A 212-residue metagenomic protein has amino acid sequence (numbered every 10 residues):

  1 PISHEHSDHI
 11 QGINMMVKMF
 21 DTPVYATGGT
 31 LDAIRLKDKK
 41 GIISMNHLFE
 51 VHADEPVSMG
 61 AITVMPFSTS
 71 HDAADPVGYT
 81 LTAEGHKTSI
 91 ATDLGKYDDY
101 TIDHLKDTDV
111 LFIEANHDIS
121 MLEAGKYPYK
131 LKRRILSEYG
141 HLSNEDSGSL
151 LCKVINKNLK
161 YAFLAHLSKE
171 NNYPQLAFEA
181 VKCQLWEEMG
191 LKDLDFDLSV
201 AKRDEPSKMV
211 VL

Functional and structural regions predicted by a protein language model:
P1-G29: Active-site metal-binding motif and surrounding structural segment of the metallo-beta-lactamase
E5, G29, T69-D72, T92-L94 (+2 more regions): Active-site metal-binding loops of divalent metal-dependent hydrolases
Q11, E50-V110, M209-L212: Core dinuclear metal-dependent hydrolase active-site scaffold
Q11-F20, R35-D38, N172-E179: Metal-dependent catalytic neighborhoods of phosphoester/phosphodiester hydrolases
M19-V24, K87-T88, F196-D197: Short active-site oxyanion
L48-H52, V200-A201: Short acidic-hydrophobic, aromatic-tinged amphipathic segments that line or gate anion-handling sites
D99-V200: Cap/insert and terminal regions of metallo-dependent hydrolase folds
F196-L212: Short, basic/aromatic-enriched C-terminal tail that caps enzymatic domains
